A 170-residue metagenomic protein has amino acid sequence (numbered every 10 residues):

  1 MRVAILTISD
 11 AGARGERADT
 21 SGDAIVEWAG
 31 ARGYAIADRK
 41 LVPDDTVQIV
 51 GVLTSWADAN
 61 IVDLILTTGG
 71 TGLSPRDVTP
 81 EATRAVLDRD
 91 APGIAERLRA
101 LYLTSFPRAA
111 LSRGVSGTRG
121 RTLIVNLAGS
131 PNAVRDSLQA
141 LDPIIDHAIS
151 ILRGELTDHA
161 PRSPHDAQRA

Functional and structural regions predicted by a protein language model:
M1-A170: Non-catalytic beta/alpha edge segments that cap or flank active sites
